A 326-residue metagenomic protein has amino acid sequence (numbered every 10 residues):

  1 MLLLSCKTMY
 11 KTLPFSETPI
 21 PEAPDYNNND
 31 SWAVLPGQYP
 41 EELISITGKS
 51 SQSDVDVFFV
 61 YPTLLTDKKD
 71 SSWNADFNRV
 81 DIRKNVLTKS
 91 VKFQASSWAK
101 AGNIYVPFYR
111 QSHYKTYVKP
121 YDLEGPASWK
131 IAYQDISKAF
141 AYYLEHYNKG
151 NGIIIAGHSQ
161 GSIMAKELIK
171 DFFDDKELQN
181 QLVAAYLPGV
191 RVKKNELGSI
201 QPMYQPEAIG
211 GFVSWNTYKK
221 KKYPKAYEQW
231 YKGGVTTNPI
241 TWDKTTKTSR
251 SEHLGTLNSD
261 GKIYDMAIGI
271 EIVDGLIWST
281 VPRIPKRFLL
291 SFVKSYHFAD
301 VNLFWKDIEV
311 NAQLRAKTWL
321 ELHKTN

Functional and structural regions predicted by a protein language model:
C6-V91: Flexible, membrane-associating and regulatory peripheral segments of lipid-active enzymes
S53-V55, K100-I104, K149-G152, Q179-V183: Loop/turn elements at helix/coil->beta-strand transitions in domains of secreted/extracellular proteins
D56-V60, Y105-F108, I154-I155, A184-L187 (+1 more regions): Structural recognition of the beta-strand scaffold that forms the well-ordered cores of secreted hydrolase catalytic
P62-G150, P285-N302, Q313-T325: Active-site catalytic motif of lipid deacylating hydrolases and related acyltransferases
S137-K149, D171-T318, L322-N326: Surface cap/lid and interfacial helix-loop subdomains adjacent to catalytic sites that gate substrate access
G157-G161, A165: Gly/Ala-rich beta-loop-alpha elbow adjacent to hydrolase catalytic centers
K166-K170: Short, hydrophobic alpha-helix immediately C-terminal to the catalytic nucleophile
